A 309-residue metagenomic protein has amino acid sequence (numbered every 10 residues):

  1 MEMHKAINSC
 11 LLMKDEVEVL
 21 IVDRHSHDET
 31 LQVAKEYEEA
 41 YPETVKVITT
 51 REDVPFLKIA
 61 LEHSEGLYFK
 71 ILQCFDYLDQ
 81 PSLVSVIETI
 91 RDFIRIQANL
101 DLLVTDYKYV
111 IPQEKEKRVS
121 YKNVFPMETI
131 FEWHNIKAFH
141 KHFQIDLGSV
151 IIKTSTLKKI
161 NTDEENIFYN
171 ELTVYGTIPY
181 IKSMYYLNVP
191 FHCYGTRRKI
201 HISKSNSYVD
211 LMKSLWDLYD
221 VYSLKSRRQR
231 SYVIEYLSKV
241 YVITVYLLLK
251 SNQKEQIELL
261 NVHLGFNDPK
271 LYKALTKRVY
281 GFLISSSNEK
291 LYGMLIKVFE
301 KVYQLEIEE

Functional and structural regions predicted by a protein language model:
N8-V17: Short, acidic, metal-binding catalytic loop of nucleotide-sugar glycosyltransferases
C10, R24-H25, R51: Conserved short acidic donor-positioning loop in nucleotide-sugar-dependent glycosyltransferases
D23-Q32: A conserved acidic beta->alpha catalytic loop
T49-E65, C74: Glycine-rich, basic loop-to-helix element that forms the pyrophosphate-binding segment of sugar-nucleotide handling
F69: Short aromatic/hydrophobic "clamp" motif used to bind/position activated sugar donors
Y77-S183, K199-S203: Donor-binding/catalytic cores of nucleotide-activated saccharide and glycerol-phosphate transferases/polymerases
V189-R198, I202-R228, V240-P269: Catalytic core of nucleotide-sugar-dependent glycosyltransferases
N252-E309: Membrane-interface aromatic/basic loop that binds lipid-linked glycans or pyrophosphate carriers, typified by
